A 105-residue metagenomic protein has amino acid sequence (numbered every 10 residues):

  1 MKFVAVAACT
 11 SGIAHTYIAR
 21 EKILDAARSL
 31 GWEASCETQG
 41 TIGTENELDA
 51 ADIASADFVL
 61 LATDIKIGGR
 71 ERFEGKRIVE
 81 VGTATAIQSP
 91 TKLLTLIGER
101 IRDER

Functional and structural regions predicted by a protein language model:
M1, A8-A27: Glycine-rich phosphate/diphosphate-binding loop of Rossmann-like nucleotide-binding domains
V4, R77-R105: Ser/Thr/Gly-rich flexible loops in soluble cytosolic domains mediating phosphotransfer, phosphorylation
A14, G69-R70: Glycine/Thr-rich phosphate-binding loops of Rossmann-like dinucleotide-binding domains
A14, I18, A54-S55, Q88 (+1 more regions): Conserved active-site and cofactor/substrate-binding residues in soluble primary-metabolism enzymes
S29-A56: N-terminal beta-loop-helix "entrance" segment that forms/cooperates in small-molecule cofactor or anionic ligand
A56-D57, G75-K76: Short, well-ordered alpha-helix to beta-strand connector turns
T63-I67: Short, polar loop motifs at secondary-structure junctions
